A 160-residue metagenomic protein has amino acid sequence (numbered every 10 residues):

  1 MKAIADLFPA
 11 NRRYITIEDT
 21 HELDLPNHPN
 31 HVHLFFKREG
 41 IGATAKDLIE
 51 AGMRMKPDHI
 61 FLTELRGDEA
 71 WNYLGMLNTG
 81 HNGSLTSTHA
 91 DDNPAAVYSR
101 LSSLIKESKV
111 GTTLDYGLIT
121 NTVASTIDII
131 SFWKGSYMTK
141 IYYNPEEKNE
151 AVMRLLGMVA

Functional and structural regions predicted by a protein language model:
M1, M53-M55, M76, M138 (+2 more regions): Detector for methionine-enriched segments
A3, L7-A124: Switch/coupling sub-region of P-loop NTPases
N121-A160: Conserved P-loop NTPase
